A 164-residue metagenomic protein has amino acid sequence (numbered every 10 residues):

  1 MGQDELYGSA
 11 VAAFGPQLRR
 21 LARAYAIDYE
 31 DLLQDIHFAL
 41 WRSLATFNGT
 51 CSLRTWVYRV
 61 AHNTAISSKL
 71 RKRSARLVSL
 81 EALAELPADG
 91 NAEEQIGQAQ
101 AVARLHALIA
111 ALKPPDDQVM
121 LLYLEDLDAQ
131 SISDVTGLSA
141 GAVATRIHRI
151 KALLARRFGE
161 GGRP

Functional and structural regions predicted by a protein language model:
M1-R23, I27-D31, W41: A short, charge-rich alpha-helical start-of-domain segment used by transcription regulators
A10, F14, L18, A22 (+3 more regions): Residue-level preference for hydrophobic side chains embedded in well-ordered alpha helices
G15, R19, H37, K113 (+2 more regions): C-terminal flanking helix
G15-R19, Y58, V102-H106, A110 (+4 more regions): Conserved terminal C-lobe alpha helix of the protein kinase catalytic domain
A24, T46-N48, R59-L80, E94-Q98 (+1 more regions): Arg/Lys-rich amphipathic alpha helix in sigma70-family domain 2
D31-F38, R42, C51-N63: Structural recognition of an alpha-helix C-terminal capping motif at a helix-to-coil junction
H62, I66, Q130, V135-E160: DNA-recognition helix of helix-turn-helix
A88-M120, E125-Q130, D134, A155: Amphipathic alpha-helical segment used for protein-protein interaction
